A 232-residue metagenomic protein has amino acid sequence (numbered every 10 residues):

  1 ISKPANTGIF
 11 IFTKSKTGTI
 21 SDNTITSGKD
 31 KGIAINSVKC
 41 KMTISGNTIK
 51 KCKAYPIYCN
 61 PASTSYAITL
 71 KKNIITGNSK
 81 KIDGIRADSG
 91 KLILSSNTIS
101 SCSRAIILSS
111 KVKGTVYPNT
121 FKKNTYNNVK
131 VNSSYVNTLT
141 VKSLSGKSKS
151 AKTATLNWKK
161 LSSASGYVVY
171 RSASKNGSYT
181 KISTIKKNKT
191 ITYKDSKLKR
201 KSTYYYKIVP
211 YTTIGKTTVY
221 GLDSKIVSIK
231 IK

Functional and structural regions predicted by a protein language model:
P4-A5, K14-K16, I20, S37-C40 (+10 more regions): Parallel beta-helix/beta-solenoid
P4-F10, G28-K39, K53-C59, N78-D88 (+2 more regions): Short glycine/acidic-rich loop motifs that flank beta-strands on beta-rich extracellular proteins
C102, Y170-S174, K207-Y211: Predominantly extracellular/luminal cell-surface or secreted proteins
Y135-S163, R200, K216-K232: Pro/Thr/Ser/Gly-rich low-complexity, intrinsically disordered linker/stalk tracts
A164-K181: Extracellular low-complexity, O-glycosylation-prone stalks/linkers
K189-Y193: Short S/T/G- and acidic-enriched coil/turn segments that sit immediately N-terminal to beta-strands in beta-sandwich
D195-G215: Beta-strand-rich modules
